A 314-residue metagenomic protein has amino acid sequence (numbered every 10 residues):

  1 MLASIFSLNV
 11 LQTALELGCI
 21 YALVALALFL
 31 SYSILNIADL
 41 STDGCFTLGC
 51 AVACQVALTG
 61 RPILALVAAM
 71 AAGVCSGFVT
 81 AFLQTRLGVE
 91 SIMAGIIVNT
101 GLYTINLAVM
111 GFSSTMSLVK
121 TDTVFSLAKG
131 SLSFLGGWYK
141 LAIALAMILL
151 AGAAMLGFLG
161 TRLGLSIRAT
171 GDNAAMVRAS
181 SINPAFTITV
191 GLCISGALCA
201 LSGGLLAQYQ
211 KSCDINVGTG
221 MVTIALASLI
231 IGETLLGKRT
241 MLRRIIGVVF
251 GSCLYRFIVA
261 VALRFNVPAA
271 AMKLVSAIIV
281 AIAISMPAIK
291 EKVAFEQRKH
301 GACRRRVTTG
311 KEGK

Functional and structural regions predicted by a protein language model:
M1-V24, V52, L58-L64, K129-L141: Membrane-interfacial amphipathic/re-entrant helices at transmembrane-helix boundaries
F6, A154, D172-A179, N183-F186 (+2 more regions): Cytosolic-side transmembrane-helix boundaries in multi-pass membrane proteins
L17, S91-M93, S114, V119 (+4 more regions): Loop-to-transmembrane alpha-helix initiation sites
Y32-L87, A128-F134, R239-T240, R264: Membrane-embedded helix boundary and interhelical linker motif in transport proteins
R61-T100, I105, I148-L150, F250-G251 (+1 more regions): Alpha-helical transmembrane segments within multi-pass membrane transporters and channels
S76, G136-V217, V222: Helix-loop-helix "hairpin" substructures at the membrane interface of multi-pass membrane proteins
S91, L102-G160, V190, A271 (+2 more regions): Transmembrane helix-bundle core of multi-pass membrane transporters and related energy-transducing complexes
C199, G203-L274: Transmembrane alpha-helical segments in multi-pass inner-membrane proteins
